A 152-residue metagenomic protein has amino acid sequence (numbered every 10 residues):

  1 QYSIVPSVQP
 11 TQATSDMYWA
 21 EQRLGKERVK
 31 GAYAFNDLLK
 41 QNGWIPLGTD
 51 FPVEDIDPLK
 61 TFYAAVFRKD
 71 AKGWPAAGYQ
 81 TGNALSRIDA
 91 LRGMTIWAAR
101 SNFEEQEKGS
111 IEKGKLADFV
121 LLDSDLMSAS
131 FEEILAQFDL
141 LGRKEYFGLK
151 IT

Functional and structural regions predicted by a protein language model:
Y2-S128, K144-E145: His/Asp/Glu-enriched, well-ordered alpha-helical/loop segment that forms or immediately abuts the divalent-metal
F131-I151: Short, compositionally biased segments
